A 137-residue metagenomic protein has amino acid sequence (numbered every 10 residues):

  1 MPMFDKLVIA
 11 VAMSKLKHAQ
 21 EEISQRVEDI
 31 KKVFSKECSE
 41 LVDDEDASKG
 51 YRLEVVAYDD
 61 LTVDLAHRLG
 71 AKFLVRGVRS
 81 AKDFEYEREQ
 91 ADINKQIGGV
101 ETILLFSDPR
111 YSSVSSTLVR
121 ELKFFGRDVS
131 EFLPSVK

Functional and structural regions predicted by a protein language model:
M1-K137: Nucleotidyltransferase catalytic core that binds NTPs
